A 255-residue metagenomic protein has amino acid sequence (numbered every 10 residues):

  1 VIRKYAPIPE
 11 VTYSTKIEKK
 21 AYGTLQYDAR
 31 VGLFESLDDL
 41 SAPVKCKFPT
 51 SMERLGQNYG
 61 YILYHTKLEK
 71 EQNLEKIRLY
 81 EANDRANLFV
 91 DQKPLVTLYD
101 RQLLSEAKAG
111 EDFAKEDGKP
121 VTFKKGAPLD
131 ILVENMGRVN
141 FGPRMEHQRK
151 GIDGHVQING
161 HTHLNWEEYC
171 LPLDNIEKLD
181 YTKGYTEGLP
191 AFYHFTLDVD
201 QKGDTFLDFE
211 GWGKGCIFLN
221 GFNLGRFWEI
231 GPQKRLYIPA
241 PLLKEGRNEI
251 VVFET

Functional and structural regions predicted by a protein language model:
V1-H163, D174-K183: Carbohydrate-binding surfaces of carbohydrate-active enzymes
N58-E69, G188-D198, K234-L236: Short beta-strands within extracellular/lumenal beta-sheet-rich domains
L74-V90, L129, L197-N220, F227-W228 (+1 more regions): Aromatic-lined ligand-binding clefts that engage carbohydrates, nucleic acids, or primary amines
L98-Y99, R226-I230: Short beta-strand segments within Ig-like beta-sandwich modules, predominantly Fibronectin type-III
L104-S105, Q233-R235: Short acidic loop-to-helix transition motifs that present clustered carboxylates
A109-P128, F192-Q201, R235-R247, F253: Short, surface-exposed tryptophan/glycine-enriched loops that mediate extracellular molecular recognition
I158-F195, G203-D208, G213, T255: C-terminal beta-rich recognition modules with glycine/proline-rich loops and embedded aromatic residues
L173, E177-L179, E210-W212, N220-F222 (+2 more regions): In a subset of proteins, long, contiguous C-terminal domains/tails are tracked
